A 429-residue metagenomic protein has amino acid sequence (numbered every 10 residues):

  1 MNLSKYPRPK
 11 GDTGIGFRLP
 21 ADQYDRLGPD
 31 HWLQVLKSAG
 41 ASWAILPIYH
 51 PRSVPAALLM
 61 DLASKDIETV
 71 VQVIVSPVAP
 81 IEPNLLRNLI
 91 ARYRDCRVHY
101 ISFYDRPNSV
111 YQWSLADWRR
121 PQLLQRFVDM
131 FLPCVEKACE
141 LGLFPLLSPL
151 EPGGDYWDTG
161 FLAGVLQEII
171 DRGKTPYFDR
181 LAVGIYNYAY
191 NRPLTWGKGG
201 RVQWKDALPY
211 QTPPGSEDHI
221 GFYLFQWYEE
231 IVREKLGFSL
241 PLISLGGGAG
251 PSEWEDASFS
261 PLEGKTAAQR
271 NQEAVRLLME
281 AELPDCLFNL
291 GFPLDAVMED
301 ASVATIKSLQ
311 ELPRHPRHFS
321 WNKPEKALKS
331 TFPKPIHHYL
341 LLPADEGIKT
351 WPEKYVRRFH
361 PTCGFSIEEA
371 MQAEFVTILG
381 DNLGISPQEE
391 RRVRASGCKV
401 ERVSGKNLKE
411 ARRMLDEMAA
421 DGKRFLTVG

Functional and structural regions predicted by a protein language model:
M1-L27, W32-V35, D66, W254-F332 (+1 more regions): Aromatic-rich peripheral "rim/lid" segments of glycoside hydrolase catalytic domains that contact and position glycan
N2-Y6, D12, L58, V70-R120 (+4 more regions): Ligand-binding grooves and catalytic loops that recognize ribose/phosphate and carbohydrate rings, and esterified lipid
T13-L19, A44-L46, I67-V73, H99-F103 (+4 more regions): Hydrophobic faces of well-ordered beta-strands that scaffold small-molecule active sites in alpha/beta enzyme cores
I15-F17, A21-V54, D61, E68-V70 (+2 more regions): Catalytic domains of carbohydrate-active enzymes, especially glycoside hydrolases
D22-Q23, Y49-R52, V75-A79, D105-V110 (+7 more regions): Solvent-exposed loop/turn segments at secondary-structure junctions within structured extracellular/periplasmic domains
P55-A91, P121-Q272, M298-N322: Noncatalytic carbohydrate-binding groove/subsite architecture in carbohydrate-active enzymes
S64-T69, E136, E140-L143, R276-C286 (+3 more regions): Structural alpha-beta junctions
L328-G429: Extracellular glycan-binding segments that recognize GlcNAc-based cell-wall polysaccharides
